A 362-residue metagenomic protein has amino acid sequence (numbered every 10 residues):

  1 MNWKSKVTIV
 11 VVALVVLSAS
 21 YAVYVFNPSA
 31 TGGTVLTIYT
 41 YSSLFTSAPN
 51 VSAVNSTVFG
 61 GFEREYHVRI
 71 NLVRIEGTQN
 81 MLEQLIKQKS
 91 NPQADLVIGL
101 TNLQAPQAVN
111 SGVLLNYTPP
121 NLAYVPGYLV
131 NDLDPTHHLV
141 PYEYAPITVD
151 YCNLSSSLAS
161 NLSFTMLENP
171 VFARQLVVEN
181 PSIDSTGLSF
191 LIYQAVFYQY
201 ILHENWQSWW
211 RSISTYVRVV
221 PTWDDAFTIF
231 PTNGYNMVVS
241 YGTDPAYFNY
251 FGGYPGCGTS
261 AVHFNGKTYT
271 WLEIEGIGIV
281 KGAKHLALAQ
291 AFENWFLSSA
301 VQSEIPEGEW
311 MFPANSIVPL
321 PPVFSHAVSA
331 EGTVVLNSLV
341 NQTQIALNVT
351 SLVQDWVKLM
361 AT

Functional and structural regions predicted by a protein language model:
M1-G32: Secretory targeting signatures
G32-Q107: Early extracytoplasmic/lumenal segment of secretory-pathway proteins
P92-L100, L115-V149, T165, Q175-P181: A structural signal for short loop-to-beta-strand junctions that line the ligand-binding cleft of periplasmic/secreted
N102-V113, N131-L162, G187-F197, L272-G278: Periplasmic solute-binding protein
A108-N116, V130-H137, Y247-F264: Ligand-binding "clamshell"
Y193-F264: Ligand-binding pocket segment of bilobal, Venus flytrap-like solute-binding proteins
E275, V280-N337: Mature extracytoplasmic/periplasmic domains
L320-T362: Extracellular/periplasmic bilobal clamshell ligand-binding domains
